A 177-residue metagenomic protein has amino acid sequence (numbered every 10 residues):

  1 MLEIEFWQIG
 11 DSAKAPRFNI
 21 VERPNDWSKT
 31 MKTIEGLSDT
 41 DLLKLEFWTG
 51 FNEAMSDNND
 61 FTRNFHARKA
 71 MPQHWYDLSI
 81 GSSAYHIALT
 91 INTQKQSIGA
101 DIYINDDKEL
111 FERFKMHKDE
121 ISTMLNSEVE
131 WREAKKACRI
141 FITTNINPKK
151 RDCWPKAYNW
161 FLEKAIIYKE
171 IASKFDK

Functional and structural regions predicted by a protein language model:
M1-L37: Mixed-charge intrinsically disordered linker/loop segments at interdomain junctions
L2-Q8, M31-I34, T93-I102, K156-E170: Short, surface-exposed, charge-dense and proline/glycine-enriched linear segments
F18, W27-S28, W48, W75-D77 (+3 more regions): Tryptophan-centered motif/residue detector
I20-D26, L110-R113, K169-K177: Short secondary-structure transition/capping segments
T33-N147: Polyanion-binding interface signature
M116-N126, I146-K177: Ampiphathic alpha-helical segments that act as solvent-exposed interaction surfaces
